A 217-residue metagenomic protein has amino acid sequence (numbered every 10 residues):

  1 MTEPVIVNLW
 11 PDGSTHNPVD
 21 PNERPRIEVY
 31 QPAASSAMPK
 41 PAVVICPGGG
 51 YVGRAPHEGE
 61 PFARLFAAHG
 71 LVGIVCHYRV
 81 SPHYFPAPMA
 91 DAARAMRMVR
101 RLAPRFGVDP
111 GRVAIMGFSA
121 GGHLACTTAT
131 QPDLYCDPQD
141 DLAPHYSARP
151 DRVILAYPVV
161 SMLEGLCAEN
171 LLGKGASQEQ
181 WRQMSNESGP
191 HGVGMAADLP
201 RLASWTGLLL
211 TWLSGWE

Functional and structural regions predicted by a protein language model:
M1-E217: Alpha/beta-hydrolase superfamily serine-hydrolase fold, recognizing
